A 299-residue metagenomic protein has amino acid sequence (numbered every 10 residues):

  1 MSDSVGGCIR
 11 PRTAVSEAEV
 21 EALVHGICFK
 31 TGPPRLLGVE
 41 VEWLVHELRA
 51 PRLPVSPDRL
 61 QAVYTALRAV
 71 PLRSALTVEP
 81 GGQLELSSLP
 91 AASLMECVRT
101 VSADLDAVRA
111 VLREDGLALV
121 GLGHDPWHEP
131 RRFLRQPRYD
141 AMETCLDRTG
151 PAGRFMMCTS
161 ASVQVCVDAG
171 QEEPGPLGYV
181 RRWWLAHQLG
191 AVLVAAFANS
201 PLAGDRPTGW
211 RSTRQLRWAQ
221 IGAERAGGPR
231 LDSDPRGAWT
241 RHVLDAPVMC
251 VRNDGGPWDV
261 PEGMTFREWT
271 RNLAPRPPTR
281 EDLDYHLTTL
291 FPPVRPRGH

Functional and structural regions predicted by a protein language model:
M1-G153, T159, W184, A198: Terminal catalytic/cofactor-binding subdomain
E85, Q164-C166: Short aromatic/hydrophobic contact patches that present stacked aromatics for nucleic-acid/ligand binding
G123-T149, M156-M157, C166-R295: Loop-rich catalytic cores of soluble enzymes, especially ATP-dependent carboxylate-amine ligases and other
H299: Substrate-recognition/cap regions that form aromatic- and gly/pro-loop-enriched pockets for small-molecule ligands
